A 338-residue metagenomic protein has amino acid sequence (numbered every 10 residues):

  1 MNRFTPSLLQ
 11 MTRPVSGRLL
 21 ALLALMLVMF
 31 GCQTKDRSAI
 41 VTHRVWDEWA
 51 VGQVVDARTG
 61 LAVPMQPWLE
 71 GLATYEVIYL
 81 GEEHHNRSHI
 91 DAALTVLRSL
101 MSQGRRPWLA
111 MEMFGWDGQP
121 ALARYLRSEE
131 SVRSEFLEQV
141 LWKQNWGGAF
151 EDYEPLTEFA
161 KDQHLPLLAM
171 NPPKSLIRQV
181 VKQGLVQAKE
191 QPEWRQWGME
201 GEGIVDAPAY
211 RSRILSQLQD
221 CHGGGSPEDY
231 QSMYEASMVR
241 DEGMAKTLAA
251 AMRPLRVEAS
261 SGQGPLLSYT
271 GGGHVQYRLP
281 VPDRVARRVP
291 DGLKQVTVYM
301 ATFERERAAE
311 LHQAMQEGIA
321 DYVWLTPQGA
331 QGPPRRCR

Functional and structural regions predicted by a protein language model:
F4-L20: Bacterial N-terminal signal peptides that target proteins for export
L20-F30: Bacterial N-terminal signal peptides
Q33-Y75: N- or domain-start disorder-to-order transition segments that initiate the globular core
R37-W49, T157, G243-L267, G272-R338: C-terminal regions of proteins
W49, L72-G81, E135-V140, P227-E228: Acidic/histidine-rich, surface-exposed loop or edge segments in extracytoplasmic proteins
G60-L61, M65-M101: Zymogen propeptides
H84-T95, R106-A110, W116-L126: Membrane-embedded segments
P120-A251: A substrate-binding/cap region within the structured catalytic cores of diverse enzymes
